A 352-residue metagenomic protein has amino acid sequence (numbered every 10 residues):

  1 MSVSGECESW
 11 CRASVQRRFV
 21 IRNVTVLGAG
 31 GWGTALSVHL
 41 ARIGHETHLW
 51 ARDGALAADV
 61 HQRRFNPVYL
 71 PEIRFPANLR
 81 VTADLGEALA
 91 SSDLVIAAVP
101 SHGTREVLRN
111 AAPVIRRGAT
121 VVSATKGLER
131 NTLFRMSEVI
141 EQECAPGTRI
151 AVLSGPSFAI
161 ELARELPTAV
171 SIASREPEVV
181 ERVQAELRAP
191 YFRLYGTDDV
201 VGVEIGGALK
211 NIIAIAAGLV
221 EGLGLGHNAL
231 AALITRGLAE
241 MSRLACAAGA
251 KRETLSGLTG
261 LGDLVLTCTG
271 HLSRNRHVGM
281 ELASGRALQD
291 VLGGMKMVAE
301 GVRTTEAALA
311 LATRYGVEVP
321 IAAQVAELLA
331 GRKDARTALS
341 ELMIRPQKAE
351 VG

Functional and structural regions predicted by a protein language model:
R17-I73, R80-A83, N110: NAD(P)+-binding Rossmann beta1-loop-alpha1 motif at the extreme N-terminus of oxidoreductases
F75, T82-A90, L94-P167, V183-A185: Rossmann-like NAD(P)(H) cofactor-binding subdomain of soluble oxidoreductases
A90-S91, L209, L261: Alpha-helix C-terminal capping/helix-to-coil transition sites in glycosyltransferase folds
G103, V114, V139, E143-R149 (+1 more regions): Internal alpha-helical scaffold of NAD(P)-dependent oxidoreductase catalytic cores
S123, R149-S154, L194-D198, G257 (+1 more regions): General beta-strand structural signal in soluble alpha/beta enzymes
A217-E221, C246-S256, L264-G352: NAD(P)-dependent Rossmann-like dehydrogenase/reductase catalytic/cofactor-binding core
